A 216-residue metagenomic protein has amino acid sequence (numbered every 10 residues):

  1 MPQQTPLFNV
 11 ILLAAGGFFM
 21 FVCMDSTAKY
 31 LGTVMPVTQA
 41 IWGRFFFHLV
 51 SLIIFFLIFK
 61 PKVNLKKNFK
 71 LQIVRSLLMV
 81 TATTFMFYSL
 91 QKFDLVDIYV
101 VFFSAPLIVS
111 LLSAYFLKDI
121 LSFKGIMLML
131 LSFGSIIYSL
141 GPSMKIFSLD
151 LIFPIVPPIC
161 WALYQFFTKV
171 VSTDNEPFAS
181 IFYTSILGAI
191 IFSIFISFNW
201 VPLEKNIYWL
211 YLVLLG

Functional and structural regions predicted by a protein language model:
N9-G16, F56, K62-F85, L149-P157 (+1 more regions): Loop-to-transmembrane-helix transition segments
V10, V34-T81, C160-Y164, Y183-N199: Transmembrane alpha-helices of multi-pass small-molecule transport proteins
F18-C23, I53, S76-T84, P106-L111 (+4 more regions): Hydrophobic/small/kink-forming positions within alpha-helical transmembrane segments of polytopic membrane proteins
S26-K29, V37, L52, I146-W200 (+1 more regions): Transmembrane alpha-helical segments that form core, pore/gating elements of small-molecule transporters/exporters
T33-Q39, F85-F102, T173-F178: Structural motif at transmembrane-helix junctions in multi-pass transporters
M86-Y88, A105-M127: C-terminal transmembrane-helix exit sites in multi-pass transporters
Y88-D97, G141-L149, V170-T173, F198-K205: Membrane-interface helix caps and helix-loop-helix hairpins in membrane proteins
K124-L140: Hydrophobic transmembrane alpha-helices of multi-pass small-molecule transport proteins
